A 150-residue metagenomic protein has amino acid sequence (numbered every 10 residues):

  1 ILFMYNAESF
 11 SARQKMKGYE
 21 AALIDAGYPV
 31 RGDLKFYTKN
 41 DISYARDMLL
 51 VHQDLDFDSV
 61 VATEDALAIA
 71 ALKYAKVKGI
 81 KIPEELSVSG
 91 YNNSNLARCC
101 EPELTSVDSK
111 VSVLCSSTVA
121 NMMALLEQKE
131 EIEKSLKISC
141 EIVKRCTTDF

Functional and structural regions predicted by a protein language model:
I1-F150: Bacterial carbohydrate/catabolite-sensing allosteric modules
